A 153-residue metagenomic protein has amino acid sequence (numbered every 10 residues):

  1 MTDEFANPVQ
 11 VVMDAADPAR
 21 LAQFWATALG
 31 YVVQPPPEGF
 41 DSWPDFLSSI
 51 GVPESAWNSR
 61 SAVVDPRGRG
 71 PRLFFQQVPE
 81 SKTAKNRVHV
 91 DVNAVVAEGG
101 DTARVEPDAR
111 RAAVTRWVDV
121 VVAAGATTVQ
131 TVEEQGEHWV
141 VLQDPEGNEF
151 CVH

Functional and structural regions predicted by a protein language model:
T2-M13, T27-L29, P35-E38, S48-V52 (+7 more regions): Vicinal oxygen chelate
M13-R20: Short acidic-aromatic low-complexity motifs
Q23: Active-site phosphate/pyrophosphate- and oxyanion-stabilizing loops and adjacent acidic/basic residues in soluble
W43-P44: Short cysteine/histidine-rich metal-coordination sites, predominantly Zn2+-binding motifs
